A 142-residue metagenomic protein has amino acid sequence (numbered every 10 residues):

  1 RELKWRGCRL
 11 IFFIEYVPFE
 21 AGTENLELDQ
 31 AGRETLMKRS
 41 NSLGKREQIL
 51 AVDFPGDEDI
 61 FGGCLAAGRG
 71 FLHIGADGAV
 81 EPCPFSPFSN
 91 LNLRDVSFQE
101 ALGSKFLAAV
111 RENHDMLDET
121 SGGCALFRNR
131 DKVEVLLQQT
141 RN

Functional and structural regions predicted by a protein language model:
R1-G63, A67, A76-E81, F85-V96: Radical SAM enzyme [4Fe-4S]-AdoMet core and its adjacent flexible, acidic and glycine-rich loops/tails across
F85-N142: Flexible mid-to-C-terminal extensions adjoining Fe-S/redox cofactors in radical SAM and related proteins
